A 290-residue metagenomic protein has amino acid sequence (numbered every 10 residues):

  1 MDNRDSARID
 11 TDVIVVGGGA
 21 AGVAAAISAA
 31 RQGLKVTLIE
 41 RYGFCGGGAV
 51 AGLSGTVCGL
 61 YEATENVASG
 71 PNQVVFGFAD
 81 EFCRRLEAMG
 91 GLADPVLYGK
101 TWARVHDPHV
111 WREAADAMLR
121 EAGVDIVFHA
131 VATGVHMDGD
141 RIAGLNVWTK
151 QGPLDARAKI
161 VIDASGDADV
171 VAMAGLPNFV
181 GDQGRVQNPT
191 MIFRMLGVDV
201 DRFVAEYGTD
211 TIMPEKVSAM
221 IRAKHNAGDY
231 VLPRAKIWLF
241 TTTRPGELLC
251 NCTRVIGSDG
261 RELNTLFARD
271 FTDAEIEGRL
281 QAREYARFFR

Functional and structural regions predicted by a protein language model:
D5-G19: Beta1/beta-strand and adjacent pyrophosphate-binding region of the FAD-binding site in flavoprotein oxidoreductases
I9-T11, Q151-I160: Core beta-strand elements of the Rossmann-like FAD/NAD(P) dinucleotide-binding domain in flavoenzyme oxidoreductases
I14-V16, A25, A30, D140: Membrane-embedded transmembrane-helix bundle of lipid-linked glycan/lipid transferases
V16, A156-G166: Short hydrophobic core segments
G22: N-terminal Rossmann-fold NAD(P) dinucleotide-binding loop
S28, L34-K35, E40-G134, D138 (+1 more regions): Conserved N-terminal/central alpha/beta ligand/cofactor-binding core
H136-D155: Conserved beta-strand-loop-beta-strand element in the redox core of flavoprotein oxidoreductases
A168, A172-R290: Rossmann-like dinucleotide-binding core of oxidoreductases
